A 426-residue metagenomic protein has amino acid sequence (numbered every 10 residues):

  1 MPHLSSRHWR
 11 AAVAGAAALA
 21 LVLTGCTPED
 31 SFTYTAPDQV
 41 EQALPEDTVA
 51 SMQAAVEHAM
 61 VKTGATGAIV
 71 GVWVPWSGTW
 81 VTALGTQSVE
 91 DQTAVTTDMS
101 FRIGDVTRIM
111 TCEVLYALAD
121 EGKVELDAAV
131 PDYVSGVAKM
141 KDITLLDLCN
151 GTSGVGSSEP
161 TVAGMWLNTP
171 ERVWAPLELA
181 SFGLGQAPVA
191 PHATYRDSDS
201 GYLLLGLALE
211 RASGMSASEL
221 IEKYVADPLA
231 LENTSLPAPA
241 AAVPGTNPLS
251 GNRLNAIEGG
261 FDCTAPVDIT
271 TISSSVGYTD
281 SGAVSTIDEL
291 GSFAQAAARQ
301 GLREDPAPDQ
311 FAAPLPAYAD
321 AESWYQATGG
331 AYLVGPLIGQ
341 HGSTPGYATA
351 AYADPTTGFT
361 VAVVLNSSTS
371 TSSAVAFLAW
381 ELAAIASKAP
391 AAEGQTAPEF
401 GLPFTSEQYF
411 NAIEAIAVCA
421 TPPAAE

Functional and structural regions predicted by a protein language model:
M1-S31: Secretory targeting and sorting signals
C26, G71-W73, E113-D120, S200-R211: Primarily hydrophobic membrane-targeting regions of prokaryotic envelope proteins
C26-W80, D268-E426: Catalytic loop of the DD-peptidase/beta-lactamase superfamily, centered on the K-T-G motif and neighboring
A50, A54-H58, T93, C112-Y116 (+10 more regions): Solvent-exposed, polar/charged alpha-helical surfaces in well-ordered, non-transmembrane soluble domains, broadly
T63-T66, E90-L148, V189-S198, Y278: Short active-site loop at a secondary-structure junction that contains or immediately precedes the catalytic residue(s)
I69-G71, R102, D147-C149, R196 (+4 more regions): Structural recognition of the beta-strand scaffold that forms the well-ordered cores of secreted hydrolase catalytic
T86-V89, S368-T369: A short acidic/small-residue loop/turn micro-motif
D142-L337, H341-S343: Short, surface-exposed loop or secondary-structure junction motifs that flank catalytic or metal-binding residues
